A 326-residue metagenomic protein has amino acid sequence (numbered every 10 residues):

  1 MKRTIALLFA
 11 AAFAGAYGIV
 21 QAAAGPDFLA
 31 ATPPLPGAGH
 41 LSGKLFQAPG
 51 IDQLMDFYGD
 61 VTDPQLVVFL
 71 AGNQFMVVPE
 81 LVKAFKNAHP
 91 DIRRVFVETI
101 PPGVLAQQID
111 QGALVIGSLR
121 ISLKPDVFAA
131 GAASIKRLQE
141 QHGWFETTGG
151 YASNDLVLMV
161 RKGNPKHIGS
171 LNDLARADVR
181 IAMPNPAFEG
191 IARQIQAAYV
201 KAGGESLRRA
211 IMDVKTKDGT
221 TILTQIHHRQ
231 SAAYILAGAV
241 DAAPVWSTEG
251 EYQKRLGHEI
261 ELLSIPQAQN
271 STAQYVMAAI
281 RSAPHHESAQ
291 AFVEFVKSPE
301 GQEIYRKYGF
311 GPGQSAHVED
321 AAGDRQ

Functional and structural regions predicted by a protein language model:
M1-T4: Positively charged n-region of N-terminal signal peptides that target proteins for export
L7-A16: Bacterial N-terminal signal peptides
G18-F96, I100-Q107, Q111, G117-K124 (+3 more regions): Exported/periplasmic ABC-transporter solute-binding proteins
K136-R137: Acidic/His-rich segments in extracytoplasmic proteins that coordinate ligands and/or metal ions
F145-E146: A short alpha->loop->secondary-structure connector
